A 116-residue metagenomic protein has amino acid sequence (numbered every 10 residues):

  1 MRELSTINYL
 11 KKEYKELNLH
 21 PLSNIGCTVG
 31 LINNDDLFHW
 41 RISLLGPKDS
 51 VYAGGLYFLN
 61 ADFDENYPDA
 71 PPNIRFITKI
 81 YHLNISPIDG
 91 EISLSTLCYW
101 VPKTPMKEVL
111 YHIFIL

Functional and structural regions predicted by a protein language model:
M1-L56, N60-L116: UBC/E2-like fold recognition across ubiquitin and ubiquitin-like conjugation systems, capturing catalytically active
